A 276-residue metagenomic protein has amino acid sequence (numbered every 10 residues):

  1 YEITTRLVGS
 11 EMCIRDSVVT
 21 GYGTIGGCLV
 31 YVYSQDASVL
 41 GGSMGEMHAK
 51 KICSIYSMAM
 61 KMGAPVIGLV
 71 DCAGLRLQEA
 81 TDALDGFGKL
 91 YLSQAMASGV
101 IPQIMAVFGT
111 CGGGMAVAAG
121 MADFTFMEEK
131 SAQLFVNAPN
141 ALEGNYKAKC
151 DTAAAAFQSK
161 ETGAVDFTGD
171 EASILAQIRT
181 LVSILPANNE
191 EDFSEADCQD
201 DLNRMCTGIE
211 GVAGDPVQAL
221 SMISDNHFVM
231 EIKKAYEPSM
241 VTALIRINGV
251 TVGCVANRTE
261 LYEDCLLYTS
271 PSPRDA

Functional and structural regions predicted by a protein language model:
Y1-G9, I14, Y268-A276: Single conserved hydrophobic/aromatic residue that forms the stacking wall/gate of nucleotide- or nucleobase-binding
R6, S10-E11, R15-V30, D36 (+3 more regions): Intrinsically disordered, low-complexity segments enriched in small/flexible residues
S10-E11, R15-S98, Q103: Long, structured ligand/cofactor-binding scaffold of large enzymes
V32, A59, D71, V117-A119 (+3 more regions): Hydrophobic alpha-helical segments that mediate membrane insertion or helix-helix packing
Y33-Q35, I67-V70, A106-F108, M127-E129 (+4 more regions): Generic beta-strand/beta-sheet core signal
H48-A49, L84, G120-D123, N248 (+1 more regions): Short, solvent-exposed amphipathic alpha-helical segments in soluble enzyme and RNA/protein-processing domains
K51, Q177, T269: Charged catalytic carboxylate motif
V70-E190: Conserved catalytic cores of soluble enzyme domains, especially glycine-rich substrate-binding beta-alpha loops
